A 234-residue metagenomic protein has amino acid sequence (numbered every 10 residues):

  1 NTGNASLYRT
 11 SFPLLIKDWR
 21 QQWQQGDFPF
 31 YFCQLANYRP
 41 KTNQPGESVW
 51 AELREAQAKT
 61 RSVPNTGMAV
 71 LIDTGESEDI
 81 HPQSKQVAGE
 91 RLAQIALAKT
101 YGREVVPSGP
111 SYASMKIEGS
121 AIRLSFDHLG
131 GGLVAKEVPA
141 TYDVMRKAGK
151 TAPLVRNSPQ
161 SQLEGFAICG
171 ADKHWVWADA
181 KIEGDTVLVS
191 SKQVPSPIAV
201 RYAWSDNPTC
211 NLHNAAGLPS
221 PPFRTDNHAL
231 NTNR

Functional and structural regions predicted by a protein language model:
N1-R234: Cell-envelope and extracellular/periplasmic
